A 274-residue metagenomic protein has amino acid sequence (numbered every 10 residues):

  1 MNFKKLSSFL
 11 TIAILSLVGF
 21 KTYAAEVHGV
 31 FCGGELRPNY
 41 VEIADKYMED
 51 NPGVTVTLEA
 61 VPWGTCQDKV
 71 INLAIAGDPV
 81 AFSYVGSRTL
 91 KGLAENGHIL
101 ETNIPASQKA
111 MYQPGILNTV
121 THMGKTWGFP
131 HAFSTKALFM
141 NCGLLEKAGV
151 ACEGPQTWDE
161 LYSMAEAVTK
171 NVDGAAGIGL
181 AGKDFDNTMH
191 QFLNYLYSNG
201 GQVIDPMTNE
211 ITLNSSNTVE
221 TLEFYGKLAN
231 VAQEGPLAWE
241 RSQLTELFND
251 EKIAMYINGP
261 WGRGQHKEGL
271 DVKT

Functional and structural regions predicted by a protein language model:
S8, T22-G92, P105-A110, L237: Conserved N-terminal structural module of periplasmic/extracytoplasmic solute-binding proteins
V30, Q191, L222-T274: Extracytoplasmic/periplasmic substrate-binding proteins
A60-K69, R88, Q156-Y162, P236-D250: Short helix-initiation/N-cap motifs at beta->coil->alpha
A74-V85, G174-A175, D250-N258: Alpha-to-beta junction loops
S87-A137, D159-Y162, T188-Q191: Hinge/lid segment of periplasmic solute-binding proteins
L100-P114, N118, G177-F185, N199-E220 (+1 more regions): Short, solvent-exposed loop/beta-turn-alpha elements that line the ligand-binding surface or hinge of extracytoplasmic
W127-H131, K136, E160-E210, N217 (+1 more regions): Extracytoplasmic/periplasmic solute-binding protein
M164-A167, M207-A238: Glycine-centered hinge/linker elements that transmit conformational signals in sensory and ligand-binding systems
